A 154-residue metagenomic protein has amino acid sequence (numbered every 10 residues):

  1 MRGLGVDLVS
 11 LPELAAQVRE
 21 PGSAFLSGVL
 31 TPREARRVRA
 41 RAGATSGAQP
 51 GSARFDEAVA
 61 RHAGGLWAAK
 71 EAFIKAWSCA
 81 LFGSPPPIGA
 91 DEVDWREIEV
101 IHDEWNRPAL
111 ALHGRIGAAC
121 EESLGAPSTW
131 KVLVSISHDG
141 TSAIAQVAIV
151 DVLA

Functional and structural regions predicted by a protein language model:
M1-A154: Core catalytic alpha/beta fold that binds nucleotide/phospho-ligands
